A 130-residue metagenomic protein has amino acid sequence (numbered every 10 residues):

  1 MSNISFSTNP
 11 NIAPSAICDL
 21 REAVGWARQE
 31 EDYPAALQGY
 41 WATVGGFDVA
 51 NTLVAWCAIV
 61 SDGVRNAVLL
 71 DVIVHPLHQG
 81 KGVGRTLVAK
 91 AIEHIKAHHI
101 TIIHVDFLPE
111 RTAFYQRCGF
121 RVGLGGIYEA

Functional and structural regions predicted by a protein language model:
M1-D32, F47, G126: Short amphipathic alpha-helix that is part of the acyltransferase structural core
N9, H75, L108: Residue-level recognition of the GNAT/N-acetyltransferase active site
D32-Y40, F47-A50, V54-I73: A conserved beta-strand-loop-helix scaffold within acyl/acetyltransferase catalytic domains
H78, G82-K90: Conserved acetyl-CoA pyrophosphate-binding loop and the N-cap/start of the following alpha-helix in GNAT-like
I95-F107: Conserved GNAT acetyl-CoA-binding A-motif
H104-A113, E129-A130: Conserved beta-strand-loop-alpha-helix junction that forms the acyl-donor binding cleft
C118-G126: Conserved acetyl-CoA-binding loop of GNAT-fold acetyltransferases
